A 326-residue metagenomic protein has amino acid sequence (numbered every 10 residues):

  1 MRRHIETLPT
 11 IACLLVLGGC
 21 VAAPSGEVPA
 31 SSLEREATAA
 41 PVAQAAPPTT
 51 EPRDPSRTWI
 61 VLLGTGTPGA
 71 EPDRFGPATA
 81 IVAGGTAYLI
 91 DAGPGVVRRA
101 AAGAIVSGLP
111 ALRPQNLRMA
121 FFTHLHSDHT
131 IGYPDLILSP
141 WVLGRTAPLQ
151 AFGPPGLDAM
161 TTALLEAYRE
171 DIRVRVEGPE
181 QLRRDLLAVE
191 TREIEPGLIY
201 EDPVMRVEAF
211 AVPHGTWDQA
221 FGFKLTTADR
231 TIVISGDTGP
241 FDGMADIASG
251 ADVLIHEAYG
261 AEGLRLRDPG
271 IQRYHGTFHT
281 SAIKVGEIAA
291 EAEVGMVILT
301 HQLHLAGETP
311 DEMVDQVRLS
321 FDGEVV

Functional and structural regions predicted by a protein language model:
M1-I11: Bacterial N-terminal signal peptides that target proteins for export
R2-R3, P52, L89, L299: Intrinsically disordered, low-complexity peptide-like regions
P9-G19: Bacterial N-terminal signal peptides
V21-V233, M244, E312-V326: Binuclear metal-dependent hydrolase catalytic cores
G26, G222, D229-T231, G239-V326: Cap/insert and terminal regions of metallo-dependent hydrolase folds
